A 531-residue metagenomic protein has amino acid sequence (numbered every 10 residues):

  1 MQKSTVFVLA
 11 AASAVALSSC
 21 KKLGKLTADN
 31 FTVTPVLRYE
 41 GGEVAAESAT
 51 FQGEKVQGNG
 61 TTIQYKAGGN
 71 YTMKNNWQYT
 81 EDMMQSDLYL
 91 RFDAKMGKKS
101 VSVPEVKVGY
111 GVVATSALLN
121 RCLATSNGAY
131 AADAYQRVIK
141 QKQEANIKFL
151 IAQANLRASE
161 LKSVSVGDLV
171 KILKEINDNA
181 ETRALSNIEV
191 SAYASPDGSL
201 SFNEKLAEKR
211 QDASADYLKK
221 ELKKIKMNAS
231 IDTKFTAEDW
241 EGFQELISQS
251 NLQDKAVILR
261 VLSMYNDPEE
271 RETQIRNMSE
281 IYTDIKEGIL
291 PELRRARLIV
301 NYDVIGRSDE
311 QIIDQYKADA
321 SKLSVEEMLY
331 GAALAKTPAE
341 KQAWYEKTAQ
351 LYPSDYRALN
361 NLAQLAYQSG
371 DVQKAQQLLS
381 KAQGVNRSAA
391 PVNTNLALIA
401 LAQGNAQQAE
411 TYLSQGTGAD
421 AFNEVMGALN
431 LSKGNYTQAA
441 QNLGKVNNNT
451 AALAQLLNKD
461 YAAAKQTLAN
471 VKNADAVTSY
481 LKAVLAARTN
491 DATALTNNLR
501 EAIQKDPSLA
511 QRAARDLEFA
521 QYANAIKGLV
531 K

Functional and structural regions predicted by a protein language model:
M1-K482, A486-Q521, G528-K531: N-terminal targeting segments with Sec-dependent signals, encompassing both cleavable signal peptides and non-cleavable
